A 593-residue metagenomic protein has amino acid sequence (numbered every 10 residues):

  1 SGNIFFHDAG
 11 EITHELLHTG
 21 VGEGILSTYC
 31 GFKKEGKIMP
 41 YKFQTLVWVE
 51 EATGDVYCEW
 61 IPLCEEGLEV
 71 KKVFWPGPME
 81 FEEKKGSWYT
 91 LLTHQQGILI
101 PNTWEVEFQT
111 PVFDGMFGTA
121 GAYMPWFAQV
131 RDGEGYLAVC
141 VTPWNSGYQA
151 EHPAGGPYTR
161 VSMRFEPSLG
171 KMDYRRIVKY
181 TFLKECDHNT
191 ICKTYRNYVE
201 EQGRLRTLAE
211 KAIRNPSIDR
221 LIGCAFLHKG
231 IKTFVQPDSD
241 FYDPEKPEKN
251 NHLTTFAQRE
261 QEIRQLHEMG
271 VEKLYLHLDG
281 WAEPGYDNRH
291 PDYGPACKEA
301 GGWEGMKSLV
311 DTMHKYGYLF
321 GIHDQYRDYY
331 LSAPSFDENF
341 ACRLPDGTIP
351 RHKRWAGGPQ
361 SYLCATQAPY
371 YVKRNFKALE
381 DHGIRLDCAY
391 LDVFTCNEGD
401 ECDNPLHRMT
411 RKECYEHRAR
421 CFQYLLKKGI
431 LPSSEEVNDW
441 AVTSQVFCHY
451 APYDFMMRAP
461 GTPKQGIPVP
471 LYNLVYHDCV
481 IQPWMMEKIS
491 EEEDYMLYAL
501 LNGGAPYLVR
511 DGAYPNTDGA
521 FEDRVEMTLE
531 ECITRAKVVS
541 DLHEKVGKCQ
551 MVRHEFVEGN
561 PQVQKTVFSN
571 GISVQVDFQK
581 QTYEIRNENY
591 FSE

Functional and structural regions predicted by a protein language model:
S1, W48-E50, D392, N404 (+1 more regions): Acidic/polar residues at beta-strand termini and the immediately following turn/coil
S1-L276, W281, A300, Y316-L319 (+1 more regions): Carbohydrate-recognition beta-sandwich/jelly-roll modules in extracellular/periplasmic carbohydrate-active proteins
K37, L68-V70, E83, Y286 (+5 more regions): Short acidic, gly/pro-rich beta-turn/loop elements at beta-sheet edges and active-site/ligand-binding grooves
V47-T53, G77-F81, G294-C297, N339-R343 (+2 more regions): Short, low-complexity, polar/charged sequence segments that are solvent-exposed and flexible
W88-Q95, T103-V106, M306-L309, R351-R354 (+2 more regions): Short C-terminal domain-edge/linker segments immediately following a structured domain
D132, S162, P167-H188, E245-P247 (+5 more regions): Active-site-proximal substrate-binding groove within the catalytic cores of carbohydrate-active enzymes
D219-Y371, I384-A389, T395-H407: Aromatic-lined carbohydrate-binding/catalytic grooves of carbohydrate-active enzymes
